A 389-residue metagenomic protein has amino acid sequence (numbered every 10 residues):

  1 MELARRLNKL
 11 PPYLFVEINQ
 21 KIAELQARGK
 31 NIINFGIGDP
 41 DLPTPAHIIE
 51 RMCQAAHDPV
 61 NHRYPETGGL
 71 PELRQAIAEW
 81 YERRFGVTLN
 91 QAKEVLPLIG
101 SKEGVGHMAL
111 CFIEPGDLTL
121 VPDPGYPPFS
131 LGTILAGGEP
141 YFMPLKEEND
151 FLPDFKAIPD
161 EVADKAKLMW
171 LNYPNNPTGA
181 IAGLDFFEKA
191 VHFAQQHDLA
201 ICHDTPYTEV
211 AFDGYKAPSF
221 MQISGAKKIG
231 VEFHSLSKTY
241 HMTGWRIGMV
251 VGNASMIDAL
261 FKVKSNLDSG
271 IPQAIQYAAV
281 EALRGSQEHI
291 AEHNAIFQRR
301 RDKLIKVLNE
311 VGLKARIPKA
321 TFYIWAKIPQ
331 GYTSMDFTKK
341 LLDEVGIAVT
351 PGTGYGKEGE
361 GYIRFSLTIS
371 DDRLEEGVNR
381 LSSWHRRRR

Functional and structural regions predicted by a protein language model:
E2-G100, H107, L283-G285, R387-R389: N-terminal small-domain helix-loop-helix segment of the aminotransferase-like
R28, A136, Q196-H197, V311 (+2 more regions): Helix C-cap/helix->beta junction micro-motif
C111-T133: Conserved PLP-anchoring active-site segment centered on the Schiff-base-forming lysine
D117, G138, Q196-L199, K227-K228: A short helix->loop->beta-strand "cap" motif at the edges of active sites that frequently abuts
Y141, L145-D213: Active-site phosphate-binding strand-loop segment of PLP-dependent enzymes
I223, K227-Q298, D302, K306-V307 (+1 more regions): Conserved core segment of the aminotransferase class I/II
V280, I296-I305, A315-K327, G359: Conserved glycine-rich beta-strand-loop-beta hairpin in the small C-terminal domain of fold type I
Q330-G331, K340-T350, Y355-R389: PLP-dependent enzyme catalytic core of the Aspartate aminotransferase-like
